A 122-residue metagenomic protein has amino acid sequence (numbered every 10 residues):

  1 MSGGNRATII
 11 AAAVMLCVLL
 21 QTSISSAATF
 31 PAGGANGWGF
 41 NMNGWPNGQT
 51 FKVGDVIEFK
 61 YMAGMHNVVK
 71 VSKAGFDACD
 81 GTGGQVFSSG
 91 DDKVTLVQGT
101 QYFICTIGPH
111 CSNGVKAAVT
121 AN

Functional and structural regions predicted by a protein language model:
S2-A11, C17-W38, A63-H66, D77-N122: Extracellular/periplasmic metallocenter environments
F40-M42: A generic structural signal for short coil/turn motifs at secondary-structure boundaries
H66-S72: Beta-strand acidic-aromatic groove motif in beta-rich domains, primarily in extracellular
